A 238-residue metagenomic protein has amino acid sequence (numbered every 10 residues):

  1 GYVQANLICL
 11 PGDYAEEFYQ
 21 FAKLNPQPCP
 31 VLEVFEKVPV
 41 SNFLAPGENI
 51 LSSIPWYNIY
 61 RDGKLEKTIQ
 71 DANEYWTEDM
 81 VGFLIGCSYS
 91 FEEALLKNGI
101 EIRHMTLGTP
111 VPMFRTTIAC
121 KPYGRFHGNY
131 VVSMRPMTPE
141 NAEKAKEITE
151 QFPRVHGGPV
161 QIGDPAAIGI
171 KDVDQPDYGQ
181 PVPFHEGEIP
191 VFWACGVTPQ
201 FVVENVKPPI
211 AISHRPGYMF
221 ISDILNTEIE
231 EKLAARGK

Functional and structural regions predicted by a protein language model:
G1-G86, K97, H127-K238: Metallocofactor- and cofactor-centric catalytic cores in central/energy metabolism, strongly enriched
T68-G124: Aromatic- and glycine-enriched beta-alpha-beta binding-site module
